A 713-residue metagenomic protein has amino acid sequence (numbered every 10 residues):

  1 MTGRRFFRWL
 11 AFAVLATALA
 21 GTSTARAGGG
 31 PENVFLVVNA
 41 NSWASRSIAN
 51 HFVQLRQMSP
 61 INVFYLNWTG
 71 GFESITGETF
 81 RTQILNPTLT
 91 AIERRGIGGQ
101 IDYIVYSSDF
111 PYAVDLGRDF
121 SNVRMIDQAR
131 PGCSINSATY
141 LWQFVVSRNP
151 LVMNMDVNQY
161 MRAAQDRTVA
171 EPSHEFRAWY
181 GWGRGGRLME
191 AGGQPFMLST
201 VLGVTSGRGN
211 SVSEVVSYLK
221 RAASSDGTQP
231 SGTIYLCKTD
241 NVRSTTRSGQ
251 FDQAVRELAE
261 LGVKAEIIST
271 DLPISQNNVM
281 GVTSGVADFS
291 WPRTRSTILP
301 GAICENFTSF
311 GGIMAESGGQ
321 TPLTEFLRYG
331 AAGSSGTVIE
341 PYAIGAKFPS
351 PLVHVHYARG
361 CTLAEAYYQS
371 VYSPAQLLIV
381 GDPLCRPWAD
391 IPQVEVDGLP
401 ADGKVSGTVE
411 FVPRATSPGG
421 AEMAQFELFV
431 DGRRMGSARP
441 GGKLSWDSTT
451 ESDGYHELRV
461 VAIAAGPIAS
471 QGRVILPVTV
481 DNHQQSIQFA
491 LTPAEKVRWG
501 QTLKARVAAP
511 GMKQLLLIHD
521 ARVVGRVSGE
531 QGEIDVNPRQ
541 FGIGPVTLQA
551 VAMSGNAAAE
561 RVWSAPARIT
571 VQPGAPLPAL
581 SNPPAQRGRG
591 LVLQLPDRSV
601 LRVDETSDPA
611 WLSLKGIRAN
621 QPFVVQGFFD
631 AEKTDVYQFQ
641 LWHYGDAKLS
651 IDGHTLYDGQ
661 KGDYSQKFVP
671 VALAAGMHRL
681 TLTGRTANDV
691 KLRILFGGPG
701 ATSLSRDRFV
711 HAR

Functional and structural regions predicted by a protein language model:
M1-A11: Bacterial N-terminal signal peptides that target proteins for export
W9-G21: Bacterial N-terminal signal peptides
A16, G28-E410: Cysteine-dependent hydrolase recognition
S23-A27: Sec/Tat signal peptide C-region and signal peptidase I cleavage site
A40-N41, T69, D109, F310 (+5 more regions): Solvent-exposed coil/turn segments that connect beta secondary-structure elements in extracytoplasmic/periplasmic
F307-S309, T337-I339, S370, D382 (+7 more regions): Active-site proximal loops enriched in glycine and acidic residues that flank catalytic Cys/His/Asp and coordinate
P400-G574: Long, low-complexity serine/threonine/glycine- and acidic-rich segments characteristic of extracellular
T570-R713: Extracellular/secretory pathway-exposed regions associated with glycan biology
